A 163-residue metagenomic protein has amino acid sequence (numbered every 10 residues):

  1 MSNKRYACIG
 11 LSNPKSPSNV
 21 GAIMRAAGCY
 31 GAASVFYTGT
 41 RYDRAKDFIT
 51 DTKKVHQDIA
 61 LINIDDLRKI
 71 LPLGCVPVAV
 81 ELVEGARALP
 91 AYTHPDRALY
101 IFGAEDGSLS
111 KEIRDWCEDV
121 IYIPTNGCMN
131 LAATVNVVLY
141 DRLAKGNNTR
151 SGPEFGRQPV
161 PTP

Functional and structural regions predicted by a protein language model:
M1-E81, L143-N148, G152-P163: RNA substrate-binding interface of SAM-dependent RNA methyltransferases
S18-N19, R87, S108, M129-N130: Residues that form or flank phosphate/diphosphate-binding pockets in enzymes that use nucleotide phosphates
G21-A22, E112, A133-T134: Generic recognition of short, well-ordered alpha-helical segments
G28-C29, W116-E154: Structured adenosyl-cofactor binding patch, chiefly the S-adenosyl-L-methionine
T40-R41, A104-G107, P124-M129: Short, acidic/turn-prone active-site loops that include or flank metal/cofactor- and phosphate-binding residues
K46-T50, P90-Y92, A133-T134: Short secondary-structure transition/capping segments
R68, E84, G127: Residue-level detector of flexible, active-site-proximal loop/helix-junction positions within diverse enzyme catalytic
V83-I121: Active-site/ligand-binding-proximal alpha/beta "capping" segment
